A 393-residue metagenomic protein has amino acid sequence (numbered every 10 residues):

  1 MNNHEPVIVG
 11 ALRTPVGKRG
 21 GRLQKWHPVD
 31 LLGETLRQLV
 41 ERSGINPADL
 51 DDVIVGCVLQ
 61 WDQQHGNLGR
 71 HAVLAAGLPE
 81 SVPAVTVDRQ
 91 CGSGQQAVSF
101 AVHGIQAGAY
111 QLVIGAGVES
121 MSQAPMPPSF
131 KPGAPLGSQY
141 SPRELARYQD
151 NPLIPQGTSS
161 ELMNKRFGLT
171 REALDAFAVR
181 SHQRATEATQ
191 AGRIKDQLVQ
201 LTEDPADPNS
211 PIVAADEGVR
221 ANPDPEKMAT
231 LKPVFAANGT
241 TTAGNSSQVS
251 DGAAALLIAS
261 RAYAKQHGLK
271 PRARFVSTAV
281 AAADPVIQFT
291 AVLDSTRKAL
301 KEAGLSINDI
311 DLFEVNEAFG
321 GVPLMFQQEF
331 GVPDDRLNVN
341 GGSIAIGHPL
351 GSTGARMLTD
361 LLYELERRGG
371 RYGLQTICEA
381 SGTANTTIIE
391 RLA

Functional and structural regions predicted by a protein language model:
M1-W26, K165, E226-T290, D294 (+5 more regions): Condensing-enzyme catalytic core mediating Claisen C-C bond formation in acyl metabolism
L12-T14, Q24-V29, G33-E34, R42 (+3 more regions): N-terminal extracellular/periplasmic Venus flytrap/periplasmic-binding protein-like
R13-R37, E41, L59-D62, V85-S99 (+10 more regions): Active-site pocket-shaping loop/turn-to-helix segments
Q38-D51, M163, F167-G168, A264-G268 (+2 more regions): Phosphate/pyrophosphate-binding loops at sites that engage ATP/ADP/AMP, CoA/4′-phosphopantetheine, polyphosphate
C57-Q111, D150-Q156, N222-Q248, E329-R356 (+1 more regions): Conserved catalytic cysteine-centered active-site region of acyl-thioester-dependent Claisen-condensing enzymes
D88-E119, N164-R193, A255-A262, Q327 (+2 more regions): Active-site-proximal alpha-helical scaffold in enzymes
Q106, L112-R166: Flexible glycine-/small-residue-enriched beta->alpha junction loops that bind anionic phosphate/pyrophosphate groups
S159-E161, Q197, P205, V276-A345: Active-site pocket-lining segment
